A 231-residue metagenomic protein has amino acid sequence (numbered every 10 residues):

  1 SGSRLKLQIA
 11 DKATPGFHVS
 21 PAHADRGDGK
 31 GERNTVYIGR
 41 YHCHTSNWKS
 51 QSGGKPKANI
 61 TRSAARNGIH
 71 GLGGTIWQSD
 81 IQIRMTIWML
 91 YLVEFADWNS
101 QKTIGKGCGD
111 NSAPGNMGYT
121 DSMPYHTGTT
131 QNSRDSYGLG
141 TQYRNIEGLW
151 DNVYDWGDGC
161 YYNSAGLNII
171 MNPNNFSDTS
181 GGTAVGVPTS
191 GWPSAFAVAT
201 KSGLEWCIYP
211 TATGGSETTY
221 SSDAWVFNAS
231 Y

Functional and structural regions predicted by a protein language model:
G2-L149: Short aromatic-cysteine micro-motif
G74-M85, M123-Y231: Short, conserved beta-strand/loop elements in beta-sheet-dominated catalytic cores that frequently flank divalent-metal
